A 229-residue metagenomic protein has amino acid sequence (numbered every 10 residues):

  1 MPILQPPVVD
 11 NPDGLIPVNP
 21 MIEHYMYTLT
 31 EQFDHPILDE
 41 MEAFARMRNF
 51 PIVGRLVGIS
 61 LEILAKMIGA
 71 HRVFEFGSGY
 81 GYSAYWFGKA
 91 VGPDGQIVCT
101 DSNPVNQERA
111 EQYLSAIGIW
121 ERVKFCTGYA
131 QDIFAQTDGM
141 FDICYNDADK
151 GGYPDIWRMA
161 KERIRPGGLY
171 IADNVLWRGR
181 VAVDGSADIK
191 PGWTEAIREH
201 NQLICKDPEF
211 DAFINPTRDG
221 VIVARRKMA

Functional and structural regions predicted by a protein language model:
M1-I143, K150-I171, V175-A229: A short alpha-helical cap/connector motif
